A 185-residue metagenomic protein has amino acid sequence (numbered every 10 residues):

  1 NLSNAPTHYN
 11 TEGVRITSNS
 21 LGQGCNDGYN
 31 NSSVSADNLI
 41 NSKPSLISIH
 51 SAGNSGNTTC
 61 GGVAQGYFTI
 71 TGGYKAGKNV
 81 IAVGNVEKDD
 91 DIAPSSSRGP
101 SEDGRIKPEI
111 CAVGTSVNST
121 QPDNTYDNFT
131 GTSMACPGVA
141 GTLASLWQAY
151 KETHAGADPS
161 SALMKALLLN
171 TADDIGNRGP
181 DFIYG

Functional and structural regions predicted by a protein language model:
N1-K78, E102-R105, S119-G138, P180: Substrate-binding/access-modulating region of protease and related hydrolase catalytic domains
N10, G22, D37-P44, N85-K88 (+2 more regions): Sec-exported extracytoplasmic/periplasmic mature domains
Y74, I92-S95, V117, I175: Short clusters of hydrophobic/aromatic residues that line enzyme substrate/ligand-binding pockets
V80, F182-G185: Conserved glycine-bearing catalytic or ligand-binding loops at nucleotide- and phosphate-handling centers of large
N85, S97, P122: Active-site donor-binding loop signature of nucleotide-sugar glycosyltransferases
S95, G179-I183: Short coil/turn segments at secondary-structure boundaries
A112-R178: Hydrolase catalytic cores
